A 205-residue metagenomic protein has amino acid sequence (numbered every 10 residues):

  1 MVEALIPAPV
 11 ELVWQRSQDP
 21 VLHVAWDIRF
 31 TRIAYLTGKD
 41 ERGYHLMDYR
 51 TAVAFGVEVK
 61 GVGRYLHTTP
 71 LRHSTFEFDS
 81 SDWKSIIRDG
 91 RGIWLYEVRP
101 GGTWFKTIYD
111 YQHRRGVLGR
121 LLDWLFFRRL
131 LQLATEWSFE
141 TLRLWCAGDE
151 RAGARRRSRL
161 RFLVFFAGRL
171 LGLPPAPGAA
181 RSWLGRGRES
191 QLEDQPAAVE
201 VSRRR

Functional and structural regions predicted by a protein language model:
M1-G43, R157, R161-R205: Hydrophobic ligand-binding cavity/cleft-lining segments
V2-A4, I33-L36, T51, K60-H67 (+2 more regions): Hydrophobic/aromatic beta-strand elements that line small-molecule binding cavities or substrate pockets in beta-rich
P7-E11, G38-R42, L66-H73, L95-W104 (+1 more regions): A short, structured loop/turn motif at beta-sheet edges
L12-S17, H23, M47, Y65 (+4 more regions): Hydrophobic pocket/interface hotspot
R29-T31, E41-H45, V59-G63, P70-F76 (+1 more regions): A generic structural signal for short beta-strands and their flanking turns/coil linkers
H45-A54, F76-W83: Short beta-strand segments that buttress and anchor functional surface loops
D79-E136: Beta-strand/loop substructures that line and gate deep hydrophobic ligand-binding cavities in soluble
Y111-A179: A conserved amphipathic terminal alpha-helix motif
